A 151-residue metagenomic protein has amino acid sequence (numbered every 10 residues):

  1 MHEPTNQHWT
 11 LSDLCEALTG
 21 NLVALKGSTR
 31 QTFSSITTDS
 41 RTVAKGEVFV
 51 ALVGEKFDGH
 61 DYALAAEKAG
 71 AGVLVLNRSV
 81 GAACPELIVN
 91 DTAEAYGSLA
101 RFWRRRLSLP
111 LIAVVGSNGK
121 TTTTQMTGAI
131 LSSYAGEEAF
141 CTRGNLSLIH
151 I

Functional and structural regions predicted by a protein language model:
M1-S98, F102: N-terminal leader/targeting and accessory segments in enzymes
H2, H150-I151: Short, intrinsically disordered or compositionally biased N-terminal tails of bacterial proteins
D13, Y96-H150: Phosphate-binding loop of NTP-binding sites
